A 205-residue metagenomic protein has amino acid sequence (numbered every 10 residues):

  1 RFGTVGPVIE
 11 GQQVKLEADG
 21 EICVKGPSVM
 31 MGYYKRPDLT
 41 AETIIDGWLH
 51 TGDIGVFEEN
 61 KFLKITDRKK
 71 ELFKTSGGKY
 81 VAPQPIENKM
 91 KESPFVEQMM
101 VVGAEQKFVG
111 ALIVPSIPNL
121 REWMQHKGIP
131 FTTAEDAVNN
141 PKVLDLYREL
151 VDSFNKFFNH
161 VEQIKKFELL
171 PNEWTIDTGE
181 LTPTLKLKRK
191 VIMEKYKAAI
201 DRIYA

Functional and structural regions predicted by a protein language model:
V8, Q12-T75, E92: Conserved ATP-binding/catalytic segment of the ANL
E21, I117-F154, P171: Alpha-helical "lid/cap" subdomains adjacent to substrate-binding clefts that gate access and reposition the ligand
V29, F62-K91, L120-N140, H160-I164 (+2 more regions): Adenylate-forming
I54, E59, S93-P118: C-terminal boundary motif of the adenylate-forming
Q84-N88, V101, D152: C-terminal module of multi-pass small-molecule transporters
Q98, R148-A205: Conserved C-terminal "lid"/linker of ANL adenylate-forming enzymes
A104-G128, F157-P171: Conserved loop-to-beta-strand segment in the C-terminal subdomain of adenylate-forming
